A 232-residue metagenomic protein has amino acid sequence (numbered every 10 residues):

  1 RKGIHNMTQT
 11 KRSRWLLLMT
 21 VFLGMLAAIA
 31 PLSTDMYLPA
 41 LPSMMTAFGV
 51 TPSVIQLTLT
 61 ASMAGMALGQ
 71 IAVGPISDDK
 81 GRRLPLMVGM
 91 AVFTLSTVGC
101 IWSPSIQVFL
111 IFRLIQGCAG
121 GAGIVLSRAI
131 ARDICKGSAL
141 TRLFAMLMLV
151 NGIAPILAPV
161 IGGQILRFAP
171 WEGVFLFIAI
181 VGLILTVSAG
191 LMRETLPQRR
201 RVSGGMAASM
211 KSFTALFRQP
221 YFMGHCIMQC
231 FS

Functional and structural regions predicted by a protein language model:
T8-S13, L196-H225: Juxtamembrane intracellular "pre-TM" segments in multi-pass secondary transporters
D35, M63-I71, P155-I156: Residue-level signature of mid-helix packing/kink "hotspots" within the transmembrane helices of 12-pass Major
A40-A67: Extracellular/periplasmic helix-loop-helix junction of adjacent transmembrane segments in MFS-like secondary
L68-Q107: Conserved MFS/SLC helix-loop-helix module at the cytosolic interface between two early adjacent transmembrane helices
S96-I101, Q116, R132, A189: MFS-fold secondary transporters
Q107-R113, G224-H225: Short hydrophobic/alpha-helical segments at membrane-entry points of transmembrane helices in Major Facilitator
V108, A145-G190: Helix-loop-helix hairpin linking two adjacent transmembrane segments in secondary transporters
F112-V150: Cytoplasmic helix-loop-helix junction between adjacent transmembrane helices in 12-TM secondary transporters
